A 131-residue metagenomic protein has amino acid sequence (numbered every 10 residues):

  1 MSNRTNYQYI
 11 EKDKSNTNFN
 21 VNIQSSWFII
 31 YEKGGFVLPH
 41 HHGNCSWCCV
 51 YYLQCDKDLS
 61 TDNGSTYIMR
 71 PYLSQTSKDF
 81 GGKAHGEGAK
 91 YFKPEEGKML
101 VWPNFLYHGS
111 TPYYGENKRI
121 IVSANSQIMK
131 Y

Functional and structural regions predicted by a protein language model:
M1-N18, F36: Non-heme Fe(II)/2-oxoglutarate
N18-V21, Y114-E116: A short beta-turn/loop motif at secondary-structure boundaries
N22-V101, T111: Catalytic core of non-heme Fe(II) oxygenases with the double-stranded beta-helix
C48-Y51, E116-Y131: A short hydrophobic beta-strand segment most commonly corresponding to one strand of the jelly-roll/cupin
